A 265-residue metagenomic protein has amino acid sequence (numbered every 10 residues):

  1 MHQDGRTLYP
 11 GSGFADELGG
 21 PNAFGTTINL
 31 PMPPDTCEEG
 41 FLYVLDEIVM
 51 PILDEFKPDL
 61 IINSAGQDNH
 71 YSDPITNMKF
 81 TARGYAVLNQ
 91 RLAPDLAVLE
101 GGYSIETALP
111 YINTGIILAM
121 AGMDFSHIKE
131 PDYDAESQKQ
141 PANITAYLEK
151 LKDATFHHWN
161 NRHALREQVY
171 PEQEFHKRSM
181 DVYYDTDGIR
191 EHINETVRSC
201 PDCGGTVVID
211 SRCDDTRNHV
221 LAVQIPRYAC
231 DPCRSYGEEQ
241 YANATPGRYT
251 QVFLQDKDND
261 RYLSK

Functional and structural regions predicted by a protein language model:
M1-N63, Q67-S72, T76-A82, G205-S211 (+3 more regions): Conserved alpha-helical scaffold segments that buttress catalytic/binding sites
M1-T7, L118-P131: Acidic, His- and aromatic-enriched active-site or binding-groove loops in soluble protein domains that engage sugars
L42-D46, A86-N89, P110-I117: Short, amphipathic alpha-helical "lid/cap" segments that border enzyme active or binding sites
F56, R91-L96: A structural motif corresponding to the C-terminal end of an alpha-helix and its immediate exit/capping segment
N69, F125-E238, N243-G247, Q251-K265: Flexible, low-complexity linker/boundary loops enriched in proline and small hydrophobic residues that flank enzymatic
D73-K79, T107-I117: Histidine/acidic-residue-rich catalytic or RNA/ligand-binding cores of hydrolases and nuclease-related proteins
K79-L92: Gly/Ser/Thr-rich active-site loops/lids in small-molecule metabolic enzymes that frequently grip phosphoryl groups
P94-T107: Short acidic/histidine-rich active-site segments
